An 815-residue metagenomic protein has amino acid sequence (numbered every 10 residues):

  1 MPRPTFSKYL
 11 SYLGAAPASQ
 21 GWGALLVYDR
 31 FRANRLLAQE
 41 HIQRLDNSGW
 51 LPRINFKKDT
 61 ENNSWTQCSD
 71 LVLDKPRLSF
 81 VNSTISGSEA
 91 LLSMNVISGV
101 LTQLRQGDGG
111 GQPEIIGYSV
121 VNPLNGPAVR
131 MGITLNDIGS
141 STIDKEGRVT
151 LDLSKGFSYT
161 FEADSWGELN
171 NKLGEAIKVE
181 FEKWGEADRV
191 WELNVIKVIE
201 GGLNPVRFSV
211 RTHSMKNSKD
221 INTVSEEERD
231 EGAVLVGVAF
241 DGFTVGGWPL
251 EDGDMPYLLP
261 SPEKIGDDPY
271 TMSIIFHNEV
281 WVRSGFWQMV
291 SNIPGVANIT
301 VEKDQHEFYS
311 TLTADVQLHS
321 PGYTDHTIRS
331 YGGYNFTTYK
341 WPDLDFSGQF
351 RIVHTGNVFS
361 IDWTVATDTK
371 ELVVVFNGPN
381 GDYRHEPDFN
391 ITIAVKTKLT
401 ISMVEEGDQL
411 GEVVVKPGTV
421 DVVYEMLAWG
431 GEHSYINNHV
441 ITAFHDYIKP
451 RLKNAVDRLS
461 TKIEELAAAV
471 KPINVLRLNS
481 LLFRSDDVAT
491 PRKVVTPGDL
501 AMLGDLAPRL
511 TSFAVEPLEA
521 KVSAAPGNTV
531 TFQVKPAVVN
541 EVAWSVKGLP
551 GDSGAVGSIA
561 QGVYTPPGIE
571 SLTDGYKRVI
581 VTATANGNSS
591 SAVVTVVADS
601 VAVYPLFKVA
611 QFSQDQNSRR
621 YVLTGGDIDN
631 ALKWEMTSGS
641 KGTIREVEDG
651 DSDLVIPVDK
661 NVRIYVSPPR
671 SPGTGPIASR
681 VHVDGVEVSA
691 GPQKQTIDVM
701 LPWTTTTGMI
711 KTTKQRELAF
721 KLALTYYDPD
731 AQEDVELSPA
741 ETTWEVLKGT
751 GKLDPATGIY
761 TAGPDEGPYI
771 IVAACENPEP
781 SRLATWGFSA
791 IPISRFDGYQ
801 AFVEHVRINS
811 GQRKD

Functional and structural regions predicted by a protein language model:
P2-K183, A187-K449, N479-S512: Hydrophobic membrane/lipid-contacting segments
Y447-D487: Membrane-proximal bilayer-interacting regions
R509-P550, V594-S640, T704-T742, Y799-D815: Solvent-exposed, low-complexity, repeat-rich "mucin-like" stalks and linkers
E519-K521, E541-P567, K633-V666, E733-P739 (+1 more regions): Low-complexity "stalk/linker" and mucin-like segments enriched in Ser/Thr/Pro/Ala/Gly
E570-V594, I664-G691, D765-I791: A short beta-strand micro-motif common to beta-rich folds, especially ectodomain repeats
S589-D599, P692-W703, R782-G798, E804 (+1 more regions): C-terminal edge beta-strand
Q616, S640-T643, E648-D653, N661-V662 (+1 more regions): Feature for long, exposed domains in two main contexts
E717-Y726, L737-E741, E745-E776, P780-D815: Intrinsically disordered terminal tails
